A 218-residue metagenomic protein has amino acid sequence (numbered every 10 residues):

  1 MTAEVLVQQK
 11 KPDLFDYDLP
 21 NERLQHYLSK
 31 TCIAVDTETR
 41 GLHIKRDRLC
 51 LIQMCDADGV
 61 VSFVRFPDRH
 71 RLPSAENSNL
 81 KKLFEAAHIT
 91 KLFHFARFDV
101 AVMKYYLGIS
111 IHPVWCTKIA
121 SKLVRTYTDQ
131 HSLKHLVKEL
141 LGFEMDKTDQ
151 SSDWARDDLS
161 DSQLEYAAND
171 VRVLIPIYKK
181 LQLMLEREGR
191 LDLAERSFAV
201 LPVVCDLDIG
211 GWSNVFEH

Functional and structural regions predicted by a protein language model:
M1-H218: DEDD superfamily 3′-5′ metal-dependent exonuclease/proofreading module
